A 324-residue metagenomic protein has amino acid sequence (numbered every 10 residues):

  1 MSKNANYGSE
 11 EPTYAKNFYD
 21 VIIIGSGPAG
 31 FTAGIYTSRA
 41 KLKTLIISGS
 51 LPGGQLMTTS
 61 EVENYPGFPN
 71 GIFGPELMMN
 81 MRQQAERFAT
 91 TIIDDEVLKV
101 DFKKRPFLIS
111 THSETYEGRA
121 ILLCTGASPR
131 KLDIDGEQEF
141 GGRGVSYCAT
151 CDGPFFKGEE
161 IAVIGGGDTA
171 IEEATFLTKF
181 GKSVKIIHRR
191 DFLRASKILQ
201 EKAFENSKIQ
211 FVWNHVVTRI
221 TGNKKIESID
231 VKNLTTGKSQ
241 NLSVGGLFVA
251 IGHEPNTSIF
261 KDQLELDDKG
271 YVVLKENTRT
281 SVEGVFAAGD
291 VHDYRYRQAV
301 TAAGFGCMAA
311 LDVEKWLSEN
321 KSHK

Functional and structural regions predicted by a protein language model:
M1-T13, L123, A127: Extended, non-globular alpha-helical segments
S2-A5, A85-K104, L108-S110, T115-Y116 (+2 more regions): A Rossmann-like FAD-binding core segment of flavoenzymes
A5-E11, D133, Q138-F155, I251-Q298 (+2 more regions): FAD-site-proximal beta/loop scaffold in flavoenzymes
T13-A15, Y19-F88, E159, I171-K197 (+2 more regions): Beta1-alpha1 glycine-rich phosphate/pyrophosphate-binding loop at the start of Rossmann-like nucleotide-binding domains
F18-D20, D94-D95, K157-E159, N214 (+2 more regions): Phosphate-coordination loops involved in phosphoryl transfer and adenosine-cofactor binding
G27-P28, L51, A127-P129, D168-T169 (+1 more regions): Residue-level detector of alpha-helix initiation sites
I92-F155: Glycine/small-residue-rich loop that forms an oxyanion/phosphate-binding "nest" at active or ligand-binding sites
